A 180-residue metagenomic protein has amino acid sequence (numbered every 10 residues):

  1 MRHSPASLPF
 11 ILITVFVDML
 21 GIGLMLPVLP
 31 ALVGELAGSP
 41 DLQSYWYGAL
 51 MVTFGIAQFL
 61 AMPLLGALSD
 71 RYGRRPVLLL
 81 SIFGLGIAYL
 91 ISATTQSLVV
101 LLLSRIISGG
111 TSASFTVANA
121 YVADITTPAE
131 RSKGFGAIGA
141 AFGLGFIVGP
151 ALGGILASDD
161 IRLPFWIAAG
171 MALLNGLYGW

Functional and structural regions predicted by a protein language model:
S4-A31, E35: Pair of pore-lining "gating" transmembrane helices in MFS-fold secondary transporters
F16, A88, V99-A113: Hydrophobic core of transmembrane alpha-helices in multi-pass small-molecule transporters, especially MFS/SLC-type
L32-F59: Extracellular/periplasmic helix-loop-helix junction of adjacent transmembrane segments in MFS-like secondary
V33-G34, L68-S69, L152-S158: Interfacial helix-cap and linker-helix signal at transmembrane-aqueous boundaries of multi-pass secondary transporters
G55-P63, A113, F146-I147: Residue-level signature of mid-helix packing/kink "hotspots" within the transmembrane helices of 12-pass Major
F59-Q96: Conserved MFS/SLC helix-loop-helix module at the cytosolic interface between two early adjacent transmembrane helices
S104-G143: Cytoplasmic helix-loop-helix junction between adjacent transmembrane helices in 12-TM secondary transporters
A141-W180: Helix-loop-helix hairpin linking two adjacent transmembrane segments in secondary transporters
